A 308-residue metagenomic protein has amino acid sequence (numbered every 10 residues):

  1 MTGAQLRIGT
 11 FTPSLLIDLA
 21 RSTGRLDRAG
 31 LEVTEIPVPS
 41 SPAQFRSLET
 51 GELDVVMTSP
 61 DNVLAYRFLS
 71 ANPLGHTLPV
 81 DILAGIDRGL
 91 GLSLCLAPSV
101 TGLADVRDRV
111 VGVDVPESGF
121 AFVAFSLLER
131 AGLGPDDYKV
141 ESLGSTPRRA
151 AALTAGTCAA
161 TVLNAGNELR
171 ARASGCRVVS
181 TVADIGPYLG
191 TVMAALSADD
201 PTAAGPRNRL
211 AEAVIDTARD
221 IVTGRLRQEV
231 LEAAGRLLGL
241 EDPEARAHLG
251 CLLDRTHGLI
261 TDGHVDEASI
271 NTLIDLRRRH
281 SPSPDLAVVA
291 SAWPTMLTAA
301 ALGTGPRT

Functional and structural regions predicted by a protein language model:
M1-G3, R307-T308: Short, low-complexity disordered leader/linker segments with a strong preference for bacterial N-terminal type II
T2-L133, A159-A165, V179, P187: Short, glycine-/small- and polar/acidic-enriched structural segments that line small-molecule recognition paths
E35, V140-S142: A structural preference for short, hydrophobic beta-strand core positions in alpha/beta folds
L53-V56, T154-A155, L252-E267, A299-P306: Short amphipathic alpha-helical segments at helix boundaries and their inter-helical linkers
A71, R148, T154-L237: Pocket-lining segment of extracytoplasmic ligand-binding domains
A204-S283: Secondary-structure end/capping motifs
I274-T308: Conserved C-terminal helix/tail region of periplasmic/extracytoplasmic solute-binding proteins
